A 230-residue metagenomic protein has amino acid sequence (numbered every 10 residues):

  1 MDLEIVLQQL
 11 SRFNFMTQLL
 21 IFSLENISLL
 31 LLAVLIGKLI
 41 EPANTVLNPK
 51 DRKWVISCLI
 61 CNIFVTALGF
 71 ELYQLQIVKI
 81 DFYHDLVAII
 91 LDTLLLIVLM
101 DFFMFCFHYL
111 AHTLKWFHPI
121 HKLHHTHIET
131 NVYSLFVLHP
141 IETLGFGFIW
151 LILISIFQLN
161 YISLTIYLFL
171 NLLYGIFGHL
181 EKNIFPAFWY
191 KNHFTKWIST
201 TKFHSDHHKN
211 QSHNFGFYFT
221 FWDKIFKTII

Functional and structural regions predicted by a protein language model:
M1-I156, H213-I230: Non-catalytic, topology-defining segments of multipass membrane proteins
F157-F221, I225: Functionally important transmembrane alpha-helices
